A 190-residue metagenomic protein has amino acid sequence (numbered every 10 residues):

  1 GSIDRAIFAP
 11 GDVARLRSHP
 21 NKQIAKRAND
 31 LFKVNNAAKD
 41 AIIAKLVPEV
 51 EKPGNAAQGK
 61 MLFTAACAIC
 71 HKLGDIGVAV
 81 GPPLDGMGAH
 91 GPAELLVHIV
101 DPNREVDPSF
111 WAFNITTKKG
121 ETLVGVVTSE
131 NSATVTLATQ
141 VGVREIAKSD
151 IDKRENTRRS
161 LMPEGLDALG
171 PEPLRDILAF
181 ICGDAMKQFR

Functional and structural regions predicted by a protein language model:
G1-F32: Extended alpha-helical scaffolding segments
I24-A37, E121-L123, E130-A133, V141-R144 (+1 more regions): C-terminal capping alpha-helices of c-type cytochrome domains
A28, I42, S109-N114: Short coil/turn segments at secondary-structure boundaries
F32-L62, V78-P82, M87-P92, K118-G120 (+2 more regions): Electrostatic cytochrome c docking/interface patches
A57-M61, A65, A93, V97 (+3 more regions): Solvent-exposed, polar/charged alpha-helical surfaces in well-ordered, non-transmembrane soluble domains, broadly
G59-G74, L84, I177-D184: The canonical Cys-X-X-Cys-His
G77-D101, A112-N156: Gly/Gly-Pro-rich "capping" loops immediately C-terminal to redox-active cysteine motifs in periplasmic/lumenal
M87-H90, H98, P102-V106, G165 (+2 more regions): Conserved, well-folded catalytic cores of nucleic-acid-processing and energy-transducing macromolecular machines
